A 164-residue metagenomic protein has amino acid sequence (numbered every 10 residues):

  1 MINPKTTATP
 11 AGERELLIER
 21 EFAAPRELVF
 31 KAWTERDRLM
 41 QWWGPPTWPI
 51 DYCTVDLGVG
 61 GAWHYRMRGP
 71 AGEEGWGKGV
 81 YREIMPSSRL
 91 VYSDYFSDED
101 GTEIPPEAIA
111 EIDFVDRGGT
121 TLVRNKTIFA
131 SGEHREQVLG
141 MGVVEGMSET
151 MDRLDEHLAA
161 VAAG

Functional and structural regions predicted by a protein language model:
M1-P49: Hydrophobic ligand-binding cavity/cleft-lining segments
P10-G12, L57, A71-G75, T102-P106 (+1 more regions): A generic structural micro-feature
E13-E19, R26, I50, A62 (+4 more regions): Intrinsic-disorder/low-complexity, polar/charged segments enriched in Ser/Thr/Lys/Arg/Asp/Glu/Gln
R26-E27, D56-G58, R82-R89, D113-L122: A short, structured loop/turn motif at beta-sheet edges
V29, L39, W63-Y65, Y81 (+5 more regions): Hydrophobic pocket/interface hotspot
D51-Y95: Glycine-rich portal/gate segments that line the openings of hydrophobic small-molecule binding cavities
Y52, L158-G164: Short, highly charged C-terminal tails/helix-capping segments
S93, S97-S148: Beta-strand/loop substructures that line and gate deep hydrophobic ligand-binding cavities in soluble
